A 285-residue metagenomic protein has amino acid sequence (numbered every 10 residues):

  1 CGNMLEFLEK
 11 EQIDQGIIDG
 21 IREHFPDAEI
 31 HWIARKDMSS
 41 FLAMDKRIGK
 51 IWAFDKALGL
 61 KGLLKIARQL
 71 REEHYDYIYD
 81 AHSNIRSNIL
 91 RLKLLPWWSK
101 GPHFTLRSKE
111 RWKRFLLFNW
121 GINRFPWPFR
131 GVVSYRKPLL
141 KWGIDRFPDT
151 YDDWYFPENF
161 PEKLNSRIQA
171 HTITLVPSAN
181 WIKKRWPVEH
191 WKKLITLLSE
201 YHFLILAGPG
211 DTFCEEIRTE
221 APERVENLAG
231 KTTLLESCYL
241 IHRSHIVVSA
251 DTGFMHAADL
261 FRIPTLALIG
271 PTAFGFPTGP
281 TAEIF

Functional and structural regions predicted by a protein language model:
C1-F285: Catalytic machinery of carbohydrate-active enzymes, primarily nucleotide-sugar-dependent glycosyltransferases
